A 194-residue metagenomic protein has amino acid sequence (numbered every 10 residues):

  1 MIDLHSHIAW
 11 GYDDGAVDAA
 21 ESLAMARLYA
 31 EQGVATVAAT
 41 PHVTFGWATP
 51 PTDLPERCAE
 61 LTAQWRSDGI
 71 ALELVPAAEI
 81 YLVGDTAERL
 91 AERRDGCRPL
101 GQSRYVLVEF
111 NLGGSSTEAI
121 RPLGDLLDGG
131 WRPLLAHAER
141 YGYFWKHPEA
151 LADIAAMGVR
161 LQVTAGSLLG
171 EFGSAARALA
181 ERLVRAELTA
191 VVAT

Functional and structural regions predicted by a protein language model:
M1-G69: An N-terminally biased module of ancient metal coordination in phosphate/nucleic-acid-related enzymes
S6, H42-V43, E79-I80, A138 (+1 more regions): Active-site metal-binding loops of divalent metal-dependent hydrolases
I8-A16, E149-D153, V163-G166: Metallo-beta-lactamase
A16, S115, G142-K146, L169-S174: Acidic-and-aromatic substrate-binding clefts and catalytic sites of carbohydrate-active enzymes
R27-A30, L127, V184-R185: Non-catalytic positions within long, well-ordered alpha-helices that form the structural scaffold/packing of enzyme
A48-Q162: Extended substrate/RNA-proximal surfaces in nucleic-acid metabolism proteins
G173-R182: Short loop-to-alpha-helix "cap/lid" segments that border enzyme active sites across diverse enzyme classes
T189-T194: Short acidic/histidine-rich active-site segments
